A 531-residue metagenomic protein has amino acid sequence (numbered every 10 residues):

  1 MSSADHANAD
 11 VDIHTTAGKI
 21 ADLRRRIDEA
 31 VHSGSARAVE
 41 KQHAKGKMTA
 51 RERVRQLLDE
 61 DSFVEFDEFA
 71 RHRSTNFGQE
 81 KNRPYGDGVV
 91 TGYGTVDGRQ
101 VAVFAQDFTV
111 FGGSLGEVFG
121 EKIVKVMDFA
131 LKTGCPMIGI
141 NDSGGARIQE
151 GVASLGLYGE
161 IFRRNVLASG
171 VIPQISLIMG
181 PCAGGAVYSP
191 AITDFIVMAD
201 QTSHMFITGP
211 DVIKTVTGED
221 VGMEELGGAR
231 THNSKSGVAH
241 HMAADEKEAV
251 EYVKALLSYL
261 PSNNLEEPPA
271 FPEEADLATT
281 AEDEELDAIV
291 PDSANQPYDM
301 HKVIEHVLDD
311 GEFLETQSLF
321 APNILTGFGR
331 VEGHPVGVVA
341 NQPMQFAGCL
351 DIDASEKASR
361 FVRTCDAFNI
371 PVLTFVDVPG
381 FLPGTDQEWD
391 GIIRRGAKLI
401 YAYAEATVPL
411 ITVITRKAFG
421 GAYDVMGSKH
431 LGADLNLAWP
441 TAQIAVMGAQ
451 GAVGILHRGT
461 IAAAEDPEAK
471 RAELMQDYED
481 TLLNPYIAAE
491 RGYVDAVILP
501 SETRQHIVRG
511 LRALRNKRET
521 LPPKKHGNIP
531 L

Functional and structural regions predicted by a protein language model:
M1-L531: Ligand-binding clefts of soluble mixed alpha/beta catalytic domains
